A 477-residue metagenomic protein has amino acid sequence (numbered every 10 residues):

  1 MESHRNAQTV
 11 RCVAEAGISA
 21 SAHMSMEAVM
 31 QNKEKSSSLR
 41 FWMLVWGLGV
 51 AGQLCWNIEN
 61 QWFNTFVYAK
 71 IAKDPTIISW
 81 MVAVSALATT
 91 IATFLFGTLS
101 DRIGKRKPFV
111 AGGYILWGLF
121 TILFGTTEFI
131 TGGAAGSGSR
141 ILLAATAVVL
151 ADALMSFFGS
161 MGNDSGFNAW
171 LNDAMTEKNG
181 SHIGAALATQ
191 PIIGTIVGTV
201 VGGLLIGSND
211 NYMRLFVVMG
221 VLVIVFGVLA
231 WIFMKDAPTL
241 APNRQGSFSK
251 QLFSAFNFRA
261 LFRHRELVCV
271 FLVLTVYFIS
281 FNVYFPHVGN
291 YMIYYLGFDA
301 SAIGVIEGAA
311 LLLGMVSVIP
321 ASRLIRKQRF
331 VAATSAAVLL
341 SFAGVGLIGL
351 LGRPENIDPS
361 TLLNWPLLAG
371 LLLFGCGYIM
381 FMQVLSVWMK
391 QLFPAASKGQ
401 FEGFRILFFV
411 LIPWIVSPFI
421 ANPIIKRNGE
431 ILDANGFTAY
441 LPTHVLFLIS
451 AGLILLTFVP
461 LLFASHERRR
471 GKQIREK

Functional and structural regions predicted by a protein language model:
M26-L39, P238-F271, K477: Juxtamembrane intracellular "pre-TM" segments in multi-pass secondary transporters
Q31-A86, V268-V273, Y277-L296, I303-G304: Helix-loop boundary and gating motifs at the non-cytosolic
T90, S181-G203, I406-P418: Glycine-rich segments within core transmembrane alpha-helices of 12-TM secondary carriers
I91-K105, V316-F330, I425: Helix-to-loop junctions at the C-terminal end of transmembrane segments in multipass secondary transporters
R102-L116, R326-L339: Cytoplasmic membrane-interface "Motif A"-like loop-to-helix N-cap segments of 12-TM Major Facilitator Superfamily
Y114-L142, L340-S360: C-terminal ends and interior cores of transmembrane alpha-helices in multi-pass membrane transporters/permeases
G125-T131, V225-M234, L441-K477: Multi-pass alpha-helical transporter architecture, strongest for 12-TM Major Facilitator/SLC carriers used
A332-M382: C-terminal transmembrane helical hairpin of 12-TM major facilitator-type secondary transporters
